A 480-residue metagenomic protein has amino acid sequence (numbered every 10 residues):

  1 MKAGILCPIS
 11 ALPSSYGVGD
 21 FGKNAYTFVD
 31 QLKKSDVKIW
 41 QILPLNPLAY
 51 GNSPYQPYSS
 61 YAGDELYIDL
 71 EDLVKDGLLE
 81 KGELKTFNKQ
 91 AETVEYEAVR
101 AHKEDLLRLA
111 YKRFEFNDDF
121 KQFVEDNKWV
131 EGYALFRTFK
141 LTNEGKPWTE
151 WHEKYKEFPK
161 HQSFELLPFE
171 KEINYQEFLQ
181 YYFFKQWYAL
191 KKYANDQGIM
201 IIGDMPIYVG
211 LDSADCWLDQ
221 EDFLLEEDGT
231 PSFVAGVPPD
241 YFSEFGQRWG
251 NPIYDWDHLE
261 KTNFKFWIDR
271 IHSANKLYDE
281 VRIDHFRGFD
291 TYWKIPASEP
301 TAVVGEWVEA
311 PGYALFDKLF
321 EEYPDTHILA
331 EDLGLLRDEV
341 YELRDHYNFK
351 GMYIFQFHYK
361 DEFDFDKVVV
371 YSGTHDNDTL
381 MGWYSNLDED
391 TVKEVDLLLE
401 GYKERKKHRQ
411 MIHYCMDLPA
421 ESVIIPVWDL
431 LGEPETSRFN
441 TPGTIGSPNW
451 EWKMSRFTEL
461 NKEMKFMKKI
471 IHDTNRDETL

Functional and structural regions predicted by a protein language model:
M1-S10, Y26: N-terminal regions that are enriched for targeting/export leaders and immediately downstream pro/stem segments
I5-C7, D20, I42: Active-site-adjacent substrate/metal-binding segments within catalytic domains of carbohydrate-active enzymes
P8, S14, N52-Q180, F184 (+3 more regions): Alpha-amylase-like alpha-glycosidases and glucanotransferases acting on alpha-linked glucans and related
K23-L48, K276-Y278: Catalytic domains of carbohydrate-active enzymes, especially glycoside hydrolases
K33, W187-Q197, F320, R344-D345: Surface-exposed amphipathic alpha-helices with a cationic face
L43, M200-I202, P206, E280 (+1 more regions): Outer-envelope exported proteins of Gram-negative bacteria
Q176, Q180-V209: Conserved, well-ordered alpha-helix/loop/beta-strand core segments that scaffold catalytic motifs
M464-D477: C-terminal accessory segments of extracellular proteins
